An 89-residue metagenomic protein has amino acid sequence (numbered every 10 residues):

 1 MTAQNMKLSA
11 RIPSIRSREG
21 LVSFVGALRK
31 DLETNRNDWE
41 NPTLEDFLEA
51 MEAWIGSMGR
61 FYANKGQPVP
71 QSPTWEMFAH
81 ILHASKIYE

Functional and structural regions predicted by a protein language model:
T2-G56: Amphipathic alpha-helical packing elements
G26, E49, A63-N64, H80: Intrinsically disordered, low-complexity regions enriched in small/polar residues
L32-N35, M58, Y62, S85 (+1 more regions): Amphipathic alpha-helical interaction segments
A50, W54-R60, N64-Q67, S72: N-terminal accessory alpha/beta regions
N64-E89: Amphipathic alpha-helical binding modules
